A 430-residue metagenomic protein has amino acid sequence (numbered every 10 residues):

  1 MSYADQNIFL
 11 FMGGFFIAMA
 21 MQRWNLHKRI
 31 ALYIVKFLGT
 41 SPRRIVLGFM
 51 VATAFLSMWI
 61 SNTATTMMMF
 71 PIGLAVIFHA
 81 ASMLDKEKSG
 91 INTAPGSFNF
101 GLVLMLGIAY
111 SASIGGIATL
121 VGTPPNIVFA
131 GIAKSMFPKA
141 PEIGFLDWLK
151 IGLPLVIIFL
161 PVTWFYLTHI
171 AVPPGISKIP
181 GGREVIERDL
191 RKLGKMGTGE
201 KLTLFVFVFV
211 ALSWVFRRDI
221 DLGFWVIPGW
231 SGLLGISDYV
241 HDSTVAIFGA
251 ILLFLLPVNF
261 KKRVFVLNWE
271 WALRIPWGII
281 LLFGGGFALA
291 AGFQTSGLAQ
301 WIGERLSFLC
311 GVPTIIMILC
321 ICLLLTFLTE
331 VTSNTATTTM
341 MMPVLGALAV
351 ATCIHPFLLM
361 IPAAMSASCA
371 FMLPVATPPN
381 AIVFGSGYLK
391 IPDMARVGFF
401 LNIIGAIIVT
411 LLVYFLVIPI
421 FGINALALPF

Functional and structural regions predicted by a protein language model:
M1, T63, F165-P173, G194-L202 (+3 more regions): Flexible hinge motifs at transmembrane-helix junctions and intramembrane kinks/re-entrant loops in multi-pass membrane
M1-P95, L273-T352: Membrane-embedded alpha-helical segments and adjacent helix-loop junctions characteristic of multi-pass solute
M1-Q6, P141-L153, G194-T198, G223-V245 (+3 more regions): Interfacial loop-to-helix junctions that mark the boundaries of transmembrane helices in multi-pass membrane
D5-F15, M58-G73, A112, W148-F165 (+2 more regions): Alpha-helical transmembrane segments
M12, F16, L47, V51 (+11 more regions): Generic alpha-helical transmembrane segments of integral inner-membrane proteins, especially permease/transport modules
M12, R23-R29, N62, A80-L102 (+4 more regions): Juxtamembrane and boundary regions of transmembrane helices in multi-pass small-molecule transporters and channels
R44-I45, V103, D147, T244 (+5 more regions): Residue-level recognition of membrane-helix boundary sites in multi-pass small-molecule transporters
L153, I280-A299, C310-F430: C-terminal transmembrane helix pair
